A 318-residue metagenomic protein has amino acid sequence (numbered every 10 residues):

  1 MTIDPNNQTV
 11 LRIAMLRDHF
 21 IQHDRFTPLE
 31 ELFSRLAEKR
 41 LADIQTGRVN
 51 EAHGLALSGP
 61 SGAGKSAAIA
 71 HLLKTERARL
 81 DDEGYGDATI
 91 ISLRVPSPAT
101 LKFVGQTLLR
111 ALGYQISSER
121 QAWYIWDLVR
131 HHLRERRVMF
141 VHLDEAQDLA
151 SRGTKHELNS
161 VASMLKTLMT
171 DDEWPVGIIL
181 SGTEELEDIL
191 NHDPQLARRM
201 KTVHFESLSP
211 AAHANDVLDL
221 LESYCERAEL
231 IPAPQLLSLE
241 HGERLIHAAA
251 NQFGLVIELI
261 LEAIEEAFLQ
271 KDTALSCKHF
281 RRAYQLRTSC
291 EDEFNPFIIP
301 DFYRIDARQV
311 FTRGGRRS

Functional and structural regions predicted by a protein language model:
M1-H53: Walker A/P-loop-proximal flanking segment of P-loop NTPase domains
T2-P5, T100-V104, Y114-M164, L168-P175 (+3 more regions): Mid-core helix/loop region of P-loop NTP-binding domains shared across ATPases and GTPases
T2-Q22, P210, L218-S318: C-terminal alpha-helical "lid" subdomain
L57: Hydrophobic anchor at the beta1->P-loop junction of P-loop NTPases
K65: Conserved lysine of the Walker
A68-L72, V104: Hydrophobic positions on the alpha1 helix immediately C-terminal to the Walker A/P-loop
K74-Y85, G113-I116: Post-Walker A helix-loop "phosphate-sensing" segment adjacent to the P-loop in P-loop NTPases
A150, V161-L236, E240: The catalytic "switch" region of P-loop NTPases
